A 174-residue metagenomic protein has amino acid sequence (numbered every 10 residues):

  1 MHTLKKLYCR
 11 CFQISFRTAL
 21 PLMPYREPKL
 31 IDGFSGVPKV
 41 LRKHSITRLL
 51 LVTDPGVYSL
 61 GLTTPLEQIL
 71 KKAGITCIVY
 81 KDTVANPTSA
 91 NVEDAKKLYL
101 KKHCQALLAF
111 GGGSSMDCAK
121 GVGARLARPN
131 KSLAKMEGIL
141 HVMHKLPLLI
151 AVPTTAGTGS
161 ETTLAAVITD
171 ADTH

Functional and structural regions predicted by a protein language model:
M1-V79: An N-terminal, well-structured beta->alpha segment
L30, V79-K81, A151, T169: Structural signal for conserved beta-strand scaffold positions within catalytic alpha/beta enzyme cores
S35-K39, E93-A95, A134-G138, H174: A generic local structural motif
L50-L51, A106-L108, I150: Conserved beta-strand elements of the Class I
T53-D54, D82, V152-T154: Cofactor-binding loop segments of dinucleotide-utilizing enzymes, especially the Rossmann-like FAD- and NAD(P)+-binding
Y58-N130: N-terminal small/polar loop signature for handling phosphorylated ligands or for N-terminal nucleophile
R128-H174: A glycine/threonine-rich phosphate-anchoring loop and its flanking beta-alpha core in nucleotide/phosphate-binding
